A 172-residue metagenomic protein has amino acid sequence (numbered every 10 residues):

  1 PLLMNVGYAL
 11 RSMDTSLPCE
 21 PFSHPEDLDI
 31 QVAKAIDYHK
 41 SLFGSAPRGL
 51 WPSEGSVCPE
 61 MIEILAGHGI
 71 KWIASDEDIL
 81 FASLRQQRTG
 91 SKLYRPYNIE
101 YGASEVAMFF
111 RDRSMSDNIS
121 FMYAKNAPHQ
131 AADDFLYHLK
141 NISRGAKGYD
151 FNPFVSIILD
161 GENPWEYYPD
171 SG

Functional and structural regions predicted by a protein language model:
P1-L2, I36: Active-site beta->alpha N-cap acidic-glycine motif
L2-I30, E105-R111: Aromatic- and acidic-residue-enriched carbohydrate-binding clefts of CAZyme catalytic domains
R11-H24, G44-R48, D117-K125, I158-Y167: Glycine- and acidic
P21, P25-P52, Y137-I158: CE4/NodB-like, metal-dependent polysaccharide N-deacetylase domain that modifies extracellular/periplasmic N-acetylated
S53-I158, P164-G172: Active-site-adjacent pocket scaffolds in enzyme catalytic domains
